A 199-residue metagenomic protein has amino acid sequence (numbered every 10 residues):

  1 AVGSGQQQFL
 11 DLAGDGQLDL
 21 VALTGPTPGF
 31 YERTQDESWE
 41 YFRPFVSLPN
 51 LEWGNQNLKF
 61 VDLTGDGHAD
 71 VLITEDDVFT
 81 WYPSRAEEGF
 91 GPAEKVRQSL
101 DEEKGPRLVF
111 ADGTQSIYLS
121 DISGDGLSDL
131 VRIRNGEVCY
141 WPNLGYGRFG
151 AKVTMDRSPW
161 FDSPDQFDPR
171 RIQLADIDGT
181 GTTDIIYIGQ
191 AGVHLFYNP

Functional and structural regions predicted by a protein language model:
A1-P199: Beta-propeller-forming repeat regions
